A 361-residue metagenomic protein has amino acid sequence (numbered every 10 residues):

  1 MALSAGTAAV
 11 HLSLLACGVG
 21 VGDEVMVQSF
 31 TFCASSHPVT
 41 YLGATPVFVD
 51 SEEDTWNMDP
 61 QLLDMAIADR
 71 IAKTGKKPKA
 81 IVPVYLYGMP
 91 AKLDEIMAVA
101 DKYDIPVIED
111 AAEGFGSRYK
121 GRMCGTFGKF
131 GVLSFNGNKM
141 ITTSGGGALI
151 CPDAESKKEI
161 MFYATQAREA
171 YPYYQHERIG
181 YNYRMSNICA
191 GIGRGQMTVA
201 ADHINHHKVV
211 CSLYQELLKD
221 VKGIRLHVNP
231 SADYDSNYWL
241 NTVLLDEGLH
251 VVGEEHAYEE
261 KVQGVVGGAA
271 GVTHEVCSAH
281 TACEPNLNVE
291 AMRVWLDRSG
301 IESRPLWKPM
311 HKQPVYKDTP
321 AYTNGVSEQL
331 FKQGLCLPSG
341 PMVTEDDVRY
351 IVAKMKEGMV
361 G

Functional and structural regions predicted by a protein language model:
M1-E24, P38-T40, F48-D50, K73 (+1 more regions): Phosphate-binding glycine-rich loop
S4, D23, S29-T31, D50-E52 (+4 more regions): Nucleotide-sugar donor-binding loop of glycosyltransferases
V19, E24-S36, P46-D64: Extended hydrophobic secondary-structure segments
H37-V39, V99, I188: Hydrophobic/aromatic ligand-binding patch that stacks against planar heteroaromatic rings of cofactors or nucleotides
G43: Structured binding elements
D54-T143, A148-I150, E155: Active-site phosphate-binding strand-loop segment of PLP-dependent enzymes
Q61, M65, K73-K76, A80-P83 (+5 more regions): PLP-dependent aminotransferase class I/II
